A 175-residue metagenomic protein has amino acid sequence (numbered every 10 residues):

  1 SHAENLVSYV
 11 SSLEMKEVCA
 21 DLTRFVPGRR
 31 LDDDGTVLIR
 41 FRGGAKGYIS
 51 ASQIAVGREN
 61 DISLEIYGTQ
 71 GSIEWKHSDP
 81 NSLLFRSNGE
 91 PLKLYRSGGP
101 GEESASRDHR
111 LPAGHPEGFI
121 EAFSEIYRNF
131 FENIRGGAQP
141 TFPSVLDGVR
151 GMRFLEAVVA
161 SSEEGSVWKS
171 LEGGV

Functional and structural regions predicted by a protein language model:
S1-E59, L146: Rossmann-like dinucleotide-binding domain that binds NAD(P)(H)
A3-E4, F123-R128, L155: A general structural signal for well-ordered alpha-helical segments in protein cores
V10, I134-R135, S161-S162: Hydrophobic residues in alpha-helical segments
E17, T36, F41, Q70-F142 (+3 more regions): C-terminal glycine/acidic-rich active-site capping loop/insertion
V149-M152: C-terminal interaction segments
F154-E164: Short arginine-rich
